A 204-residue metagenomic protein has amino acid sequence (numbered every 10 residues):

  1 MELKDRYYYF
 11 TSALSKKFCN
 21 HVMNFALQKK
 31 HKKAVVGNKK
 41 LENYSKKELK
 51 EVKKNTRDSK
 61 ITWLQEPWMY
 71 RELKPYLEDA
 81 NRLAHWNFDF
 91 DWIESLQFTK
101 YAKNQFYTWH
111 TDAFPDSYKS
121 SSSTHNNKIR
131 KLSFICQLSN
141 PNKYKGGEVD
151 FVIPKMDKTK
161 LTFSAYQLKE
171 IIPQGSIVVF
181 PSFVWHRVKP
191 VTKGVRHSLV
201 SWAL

Functional and structural regions predicted by a protein language model:
M1-V179, F183-L204: Fe(II)/2-oxoglutarate oxygenase catalytic core
